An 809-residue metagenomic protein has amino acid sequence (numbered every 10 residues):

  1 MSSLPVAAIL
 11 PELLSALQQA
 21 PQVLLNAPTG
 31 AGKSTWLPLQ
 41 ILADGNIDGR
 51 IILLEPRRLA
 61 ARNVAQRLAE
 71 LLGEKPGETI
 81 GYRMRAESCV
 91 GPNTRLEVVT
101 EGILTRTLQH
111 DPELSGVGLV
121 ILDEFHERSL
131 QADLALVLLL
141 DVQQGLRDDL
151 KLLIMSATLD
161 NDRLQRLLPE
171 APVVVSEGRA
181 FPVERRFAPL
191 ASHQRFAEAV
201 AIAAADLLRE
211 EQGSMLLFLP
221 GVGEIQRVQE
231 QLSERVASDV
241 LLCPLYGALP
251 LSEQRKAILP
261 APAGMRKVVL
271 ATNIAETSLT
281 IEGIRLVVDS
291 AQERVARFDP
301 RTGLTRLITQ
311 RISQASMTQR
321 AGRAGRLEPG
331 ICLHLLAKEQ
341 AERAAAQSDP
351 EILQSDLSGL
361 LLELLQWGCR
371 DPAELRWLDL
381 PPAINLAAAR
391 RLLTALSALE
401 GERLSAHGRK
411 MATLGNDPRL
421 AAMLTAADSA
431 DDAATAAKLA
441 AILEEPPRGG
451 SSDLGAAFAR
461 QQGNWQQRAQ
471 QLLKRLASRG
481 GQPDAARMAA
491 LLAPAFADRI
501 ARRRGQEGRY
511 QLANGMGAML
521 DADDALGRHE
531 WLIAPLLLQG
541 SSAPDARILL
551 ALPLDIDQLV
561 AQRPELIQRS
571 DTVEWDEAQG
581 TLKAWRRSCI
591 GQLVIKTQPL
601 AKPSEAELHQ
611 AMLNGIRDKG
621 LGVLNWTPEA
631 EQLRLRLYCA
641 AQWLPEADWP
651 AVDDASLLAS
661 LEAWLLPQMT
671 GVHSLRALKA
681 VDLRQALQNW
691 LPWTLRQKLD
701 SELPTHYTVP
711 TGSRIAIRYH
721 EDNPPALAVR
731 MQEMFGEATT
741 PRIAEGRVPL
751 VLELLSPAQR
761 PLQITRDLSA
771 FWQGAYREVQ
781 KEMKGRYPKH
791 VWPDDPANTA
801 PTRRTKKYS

Functional and structural regions predicted by a protein language model:
M1-M423, L538, D722-P724: P-loop NTPase motor module signature
D111-H126, S290-R294, G303, A315 (+5 more regions): Extended active-site and interfacial segments that coordinate phosphate-rich ligands in large catalytic machineries
I121-L122, P250, Q254, A426-P447 (+1 more regions): Charge-dense polyanion-binding interfaces
S129, D349-D356, P381-I384, T413-P418 (+4 more regions): Structural motif
F181, A518, K583, R714-A716: Short, isolated positions in well-ordered beta-strands
L399, D432-G517, D523, E530-H706 (+1 more regions): Acidic, serine/threonine- and proline-rich low-complexity intrinsically disordered segments
A686-V748: C-terminal accessory/binding modules appended to enzymatic or scaffolding proteins
